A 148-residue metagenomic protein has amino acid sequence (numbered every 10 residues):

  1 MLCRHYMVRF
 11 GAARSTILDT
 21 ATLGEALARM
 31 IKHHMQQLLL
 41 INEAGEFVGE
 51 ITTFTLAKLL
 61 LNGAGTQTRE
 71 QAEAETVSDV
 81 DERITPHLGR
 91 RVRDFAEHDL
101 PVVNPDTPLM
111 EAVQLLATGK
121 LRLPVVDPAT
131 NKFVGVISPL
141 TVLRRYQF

Functional and structural regions predicted by a protein language model:
M1-R14, A74-E75, L88-L100: Bateman (tandem CBS) regulatory domains
C3-R4, M35-L40, A44-G45: An N-terminal domain-start capping segment
T16-H34, I41-N42, L60, I84 (+4 more regions): The conserved cystathionine-beta-synthase
A21, I51, R90, T107 (+1 more regions): Short beta-to-alpha loop/turn elements within the nucleotide-binding domains of ABC transporters
M35, F47-A64, A117-K120, K132-F148: Short beta->alpha transition motifs characteristic of CBS
N42, T55, D99, D127 (+1 more regions): Residues that line or immediately flank small-molecule/substrate-binding pockets and catalytic motifs
A57-P86: Helix-adjacent hinge/juxtasegments
